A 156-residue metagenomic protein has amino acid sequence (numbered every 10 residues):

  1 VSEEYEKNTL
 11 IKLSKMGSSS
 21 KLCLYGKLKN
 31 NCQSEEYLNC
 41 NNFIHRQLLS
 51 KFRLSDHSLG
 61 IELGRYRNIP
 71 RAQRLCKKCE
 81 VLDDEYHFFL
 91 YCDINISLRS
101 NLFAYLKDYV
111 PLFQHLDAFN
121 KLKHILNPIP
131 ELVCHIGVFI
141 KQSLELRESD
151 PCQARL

Functional and structural regions predicted by a protein language model:
V1: Negatively charged
E6-L156: Family-specific functional microsites
